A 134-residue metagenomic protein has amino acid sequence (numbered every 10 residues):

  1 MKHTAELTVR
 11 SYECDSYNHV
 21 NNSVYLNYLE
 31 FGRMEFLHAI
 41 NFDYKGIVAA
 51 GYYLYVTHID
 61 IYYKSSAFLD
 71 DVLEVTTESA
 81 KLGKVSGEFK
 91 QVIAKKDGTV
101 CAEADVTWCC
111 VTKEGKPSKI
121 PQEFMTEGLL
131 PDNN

Functional and structural regions predicted by a protein language model:
M1-E74, A80-N134: Terminal targeting signals and extreme-terminal segments of soluble enzymes
